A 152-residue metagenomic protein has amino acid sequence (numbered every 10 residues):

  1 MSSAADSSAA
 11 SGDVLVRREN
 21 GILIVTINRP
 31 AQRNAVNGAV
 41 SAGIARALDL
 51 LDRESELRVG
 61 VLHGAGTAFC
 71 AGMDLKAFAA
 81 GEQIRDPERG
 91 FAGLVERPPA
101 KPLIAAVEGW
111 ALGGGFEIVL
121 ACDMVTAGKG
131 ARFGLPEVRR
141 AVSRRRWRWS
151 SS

Functional and structural regions predicted by a protein language model:
M1-A65: Conserved CoA-thioester-binding segment of acyl-CoA-metabolizing enzymes
V25, L62, D74, I118-L120: Hydrophobic/aromatic residues within transmembrane alpha-helices of multi-pass small-molecule transporters
Q32, G64-P99, A111, R139-A141: Glycine- (often His-adjacent) and acidic-residue-rich active-site loop that binds/positions the CoA thioester
G38-A39, M73, E117, W147: Generic recognition of short, well-ordered alpha-helical segments
G90-P98, A106, L112-S152: CoA-thioester-processing core
